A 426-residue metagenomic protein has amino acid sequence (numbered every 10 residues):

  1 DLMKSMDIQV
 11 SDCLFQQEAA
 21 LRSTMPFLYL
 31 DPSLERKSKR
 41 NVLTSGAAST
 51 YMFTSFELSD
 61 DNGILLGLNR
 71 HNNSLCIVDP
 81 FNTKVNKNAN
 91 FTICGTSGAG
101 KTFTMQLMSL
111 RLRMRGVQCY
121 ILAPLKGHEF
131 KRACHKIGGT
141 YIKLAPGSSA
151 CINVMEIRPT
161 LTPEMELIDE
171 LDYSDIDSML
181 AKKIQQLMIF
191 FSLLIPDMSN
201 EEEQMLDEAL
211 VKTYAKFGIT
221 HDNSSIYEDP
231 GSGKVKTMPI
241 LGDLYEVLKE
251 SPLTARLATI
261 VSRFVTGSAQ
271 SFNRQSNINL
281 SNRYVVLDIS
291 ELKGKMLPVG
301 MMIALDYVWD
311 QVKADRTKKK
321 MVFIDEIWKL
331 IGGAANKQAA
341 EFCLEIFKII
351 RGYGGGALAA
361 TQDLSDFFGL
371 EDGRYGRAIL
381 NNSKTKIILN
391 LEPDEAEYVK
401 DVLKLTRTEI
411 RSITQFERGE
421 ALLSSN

Functional and structural regions predicted by a protein language model:
D1-K37, S74-L110, M114-Y120, A215 (+9 more regions): Accessory regions of macromolecular translocation/handling assemblies
S5-I8, A19-C76, N82, G127 (+6 more regions): P-loop NTPase motor domains
Q17-A20, K126-G127, L364-D366, P393-D394: Short acidic loop-to-helix transition motifs that present clustered carboxylates
R115, R351-Y353, N382: Alpha-helix C-terminal capping segments
Q118-I121, T140-K143: Conserved catalytic segments around the Walker B and adjacent sensor/switch elements of P-loop NTPase domains
P124, D325, E345, G352-G355 (+3 more regions): Conserved H-loop
E129-I137, F367-N381, L403: Short regulatory helix/loop adjacent to the ATP-binding pocket of P-loop NTPases
I142-P146, T385-D394: Conserved AAA+ ATPase "SRH/arginine-finger" region at the nucleotide-binding site
